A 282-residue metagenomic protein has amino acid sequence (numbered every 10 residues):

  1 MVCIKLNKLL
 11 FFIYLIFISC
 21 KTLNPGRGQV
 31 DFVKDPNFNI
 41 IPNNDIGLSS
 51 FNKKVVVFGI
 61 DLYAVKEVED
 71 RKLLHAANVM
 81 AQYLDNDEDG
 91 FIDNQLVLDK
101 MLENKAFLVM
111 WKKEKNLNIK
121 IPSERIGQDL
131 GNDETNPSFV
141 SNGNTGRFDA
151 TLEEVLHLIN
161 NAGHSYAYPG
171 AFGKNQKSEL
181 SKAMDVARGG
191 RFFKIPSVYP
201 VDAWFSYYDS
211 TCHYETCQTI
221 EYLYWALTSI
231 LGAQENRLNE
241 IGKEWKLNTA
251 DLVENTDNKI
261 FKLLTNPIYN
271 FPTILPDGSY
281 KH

Functional and structural regions predicted by a protein language model:
K5-Y14: Sec-dependent signal peptide recognition, specifically the positively charged N-region followed immediately by
L23-F58: N-terminal low-complexity, Pro/Thr/Ser-rich intrinsically disordered segments that act as propeptides or flexible
V57-S197: Acidic/His-rich structured neighborhood in mature extracellular/periplasmic domains
A64-R71, G143-R147, Y208-I220, E244-L252: Conserved aromatic-histidine-acidic binding/catalytic patches
G170-A171, K177-Q234: Domain-level detector of nuclease and nuclease-like folds in predominantly extracellular/periplasmic contexts
T216, I220-H282: Pan-zinc metallopeptidase signature
